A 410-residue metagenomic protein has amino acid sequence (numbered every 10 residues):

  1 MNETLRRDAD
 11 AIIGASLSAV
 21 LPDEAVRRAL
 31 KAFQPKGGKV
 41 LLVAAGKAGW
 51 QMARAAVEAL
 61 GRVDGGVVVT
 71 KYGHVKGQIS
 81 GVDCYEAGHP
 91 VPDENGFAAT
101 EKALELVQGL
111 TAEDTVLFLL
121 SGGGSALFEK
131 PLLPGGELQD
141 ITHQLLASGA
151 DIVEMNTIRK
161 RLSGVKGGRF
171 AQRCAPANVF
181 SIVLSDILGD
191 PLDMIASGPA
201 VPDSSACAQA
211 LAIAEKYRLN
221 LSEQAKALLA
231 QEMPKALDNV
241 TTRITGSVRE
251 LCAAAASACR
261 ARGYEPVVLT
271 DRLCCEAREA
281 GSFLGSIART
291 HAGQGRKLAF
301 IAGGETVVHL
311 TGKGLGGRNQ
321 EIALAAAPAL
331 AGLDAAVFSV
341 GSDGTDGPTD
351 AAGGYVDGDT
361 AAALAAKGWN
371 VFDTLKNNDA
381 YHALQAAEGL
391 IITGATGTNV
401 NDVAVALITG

Functional and structural regions predicted by a protein language model:
M1-V43, Q51-M52: An N-terminal, well-structured beta->alpha segment
V43-A45, V67-T70, L117-G122, S181-I187 (+3 more regions): Short beta-strand segments
A55-G65, I79-C84, L104, Q108 (+5 more regions): A glycine- and small-aliphatic-rich helix-loop capping segment at beta-alpha/alpha-beta transitions that lines
T70-E113, E154, I158-R159: Glycine-rich oxoanion-binding loops at beta->alpha junctions
P134-N220: Internal gly/pro-rich beta-alpha loop/helix module that stabilizes soluble enzyme cofactors or their anionic handles
R159, A177-F180, P202-F283, I287: Accessory alpha-helical/coil subdomains and C-terminal extensions that flank or cap enzyme catalytic cores
G263-S339, G347-P348: Active-site segments that bind and position negatively charged phosphate/pyrophosphate groups
L324-G410: Internal helix-turn-beta structural module
